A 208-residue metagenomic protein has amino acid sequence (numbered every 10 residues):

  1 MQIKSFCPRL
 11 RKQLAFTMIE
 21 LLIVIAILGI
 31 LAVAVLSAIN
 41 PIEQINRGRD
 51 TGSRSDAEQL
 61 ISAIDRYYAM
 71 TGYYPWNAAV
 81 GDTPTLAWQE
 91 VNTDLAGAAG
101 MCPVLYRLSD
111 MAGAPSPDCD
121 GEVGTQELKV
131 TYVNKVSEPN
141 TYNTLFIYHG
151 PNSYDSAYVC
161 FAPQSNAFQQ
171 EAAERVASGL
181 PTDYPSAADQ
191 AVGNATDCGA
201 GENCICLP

Functional and structural regions predicted by a protein language model:
M1-F16: N-terminal leader/signal peptides at the extreme start of proteins
F16-A26: N-terminal signal-anchor/signal peptide hydrophobic helix marking the start of the first transmembrane segment
L28-G48, Y68: C-terminal juxtamembrane segment of a hydrophobic transmembrane alpha-helix
S37, S62-G81, T131-E138: Alpha-helix exit/C-cap motif
N46-A57: Membrane-proximal amphipathic alpha-helices that sit immediately adjacent to an N-terminal transmembrane/signal-anchor
Y67-V123: Short, glycine/small-hydrophobic-rich surface segments
S137-N152: Short, surface-exposed beta-strand/loop micro-motifs that present aromatic residues
P151-P208: Short, surface-exposed interaction loops/tails
